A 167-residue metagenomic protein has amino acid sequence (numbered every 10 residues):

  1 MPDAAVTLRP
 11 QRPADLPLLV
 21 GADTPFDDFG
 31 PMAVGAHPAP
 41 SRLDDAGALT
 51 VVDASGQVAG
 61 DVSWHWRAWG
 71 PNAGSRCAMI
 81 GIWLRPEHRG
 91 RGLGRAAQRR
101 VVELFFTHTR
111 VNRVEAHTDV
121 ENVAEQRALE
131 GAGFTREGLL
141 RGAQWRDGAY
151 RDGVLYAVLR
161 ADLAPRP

Functional and structural regions predicted by a protein language model:
M1-P25, A48, V52-P167: Acyl-donor (CoA/ACP) binding surface of acyl/acetyltransferases
D27-A54: Active-site rim helix/loop that mediates acceptor-substrate recognition in acyltransferases
